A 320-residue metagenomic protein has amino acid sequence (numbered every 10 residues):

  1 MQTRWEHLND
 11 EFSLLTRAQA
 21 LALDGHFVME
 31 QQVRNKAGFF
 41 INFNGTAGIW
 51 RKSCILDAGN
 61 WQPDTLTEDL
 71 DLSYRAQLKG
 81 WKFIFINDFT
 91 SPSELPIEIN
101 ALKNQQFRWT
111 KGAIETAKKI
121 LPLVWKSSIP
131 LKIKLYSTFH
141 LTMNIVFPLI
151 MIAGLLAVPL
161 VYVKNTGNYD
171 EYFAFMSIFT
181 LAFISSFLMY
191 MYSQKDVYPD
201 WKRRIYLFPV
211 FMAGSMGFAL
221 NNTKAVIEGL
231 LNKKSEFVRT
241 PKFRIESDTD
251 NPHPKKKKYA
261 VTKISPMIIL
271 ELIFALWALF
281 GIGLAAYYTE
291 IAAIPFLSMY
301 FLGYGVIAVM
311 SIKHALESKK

Functional and structural regions predicted by a protein language model:
M1-L66, Q77-L78, I99-T138, T142: Long helical/loop segments within the catalytic core of UDP-sugar-dependent glycosyltransferases, especially the large
D10, S93-E94: Generic structural signal for helix capping and beta-alpha/helix-loop junctions
D24-F27, K52, F89, L123 (+2 more regions): Conserved helix-loop functional segments at active or binding sites
D64, S73-P92: Catalytic donor-sugar/metal-binding loop of nucleotide-sugar-dependent glycosyltransferases
L66-D71, V210: Conserved glycosyltransferase catalytic-site signature
E94-K111, D200-P209, K234-P252: Nucleotide-sugar-dependent glycosyltransferase catalytic core
K126-L149, R244-F280: Loop-to-transmembrane boundary segments
M143-E236, K242, P266-K320: Membrane-embedded multi-pass helical conduit in multi-pass membrane proteins, especially envelope-biosynthetic
